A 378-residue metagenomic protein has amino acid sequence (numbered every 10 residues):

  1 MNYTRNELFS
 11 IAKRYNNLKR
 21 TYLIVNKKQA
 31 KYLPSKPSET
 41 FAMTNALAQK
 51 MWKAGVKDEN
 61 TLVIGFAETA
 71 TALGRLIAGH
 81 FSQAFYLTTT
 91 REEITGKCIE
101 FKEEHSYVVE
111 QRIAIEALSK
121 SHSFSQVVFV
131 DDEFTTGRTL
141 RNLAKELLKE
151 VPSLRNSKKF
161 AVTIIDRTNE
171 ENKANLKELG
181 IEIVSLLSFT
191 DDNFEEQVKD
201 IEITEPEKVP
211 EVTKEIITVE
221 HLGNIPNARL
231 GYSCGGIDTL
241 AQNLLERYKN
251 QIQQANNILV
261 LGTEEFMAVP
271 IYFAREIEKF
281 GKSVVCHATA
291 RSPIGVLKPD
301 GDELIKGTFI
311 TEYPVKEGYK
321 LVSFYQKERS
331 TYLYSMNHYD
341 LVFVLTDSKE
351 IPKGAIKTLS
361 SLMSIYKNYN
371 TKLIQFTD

Functional and structural regions predicted by a protein language model:
M1-D378: PRPP-associated nucleotide enzymes
